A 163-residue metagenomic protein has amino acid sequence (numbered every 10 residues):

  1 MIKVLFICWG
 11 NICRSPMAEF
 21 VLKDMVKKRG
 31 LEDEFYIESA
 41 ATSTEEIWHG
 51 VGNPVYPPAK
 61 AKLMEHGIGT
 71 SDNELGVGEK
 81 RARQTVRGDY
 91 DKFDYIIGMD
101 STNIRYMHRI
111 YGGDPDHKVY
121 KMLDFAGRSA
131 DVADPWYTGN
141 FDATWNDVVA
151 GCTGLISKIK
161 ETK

Functional and structural regions predicted by a protein language model:
M1-K163: Short polar/charged helix/loop
